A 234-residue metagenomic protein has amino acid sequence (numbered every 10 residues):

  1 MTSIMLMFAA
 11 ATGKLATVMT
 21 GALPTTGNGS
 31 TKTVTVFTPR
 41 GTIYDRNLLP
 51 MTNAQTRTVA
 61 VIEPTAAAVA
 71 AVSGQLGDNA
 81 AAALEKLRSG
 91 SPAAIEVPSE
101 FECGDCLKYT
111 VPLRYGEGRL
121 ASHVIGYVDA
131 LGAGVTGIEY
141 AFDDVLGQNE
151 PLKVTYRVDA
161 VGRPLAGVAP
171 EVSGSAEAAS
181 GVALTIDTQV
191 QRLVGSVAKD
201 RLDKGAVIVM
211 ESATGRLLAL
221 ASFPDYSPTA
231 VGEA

Functional and structural regions predicted by a protein language model:
M1-E233: Periplasmic/cell-envelope proteins involved in peptidoglycan metabolism and beta-lactam response
